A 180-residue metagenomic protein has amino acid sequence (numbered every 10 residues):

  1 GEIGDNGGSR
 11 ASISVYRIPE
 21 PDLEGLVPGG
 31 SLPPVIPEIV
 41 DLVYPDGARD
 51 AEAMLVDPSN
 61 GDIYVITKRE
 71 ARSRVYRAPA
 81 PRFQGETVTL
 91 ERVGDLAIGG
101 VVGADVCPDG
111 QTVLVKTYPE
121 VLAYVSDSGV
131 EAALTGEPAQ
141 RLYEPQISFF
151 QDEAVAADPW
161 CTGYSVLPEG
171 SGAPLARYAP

Functional and structural regions predicted by a protein language model:
G1-P180: Sequence/structural signature of beta-propeller domains
